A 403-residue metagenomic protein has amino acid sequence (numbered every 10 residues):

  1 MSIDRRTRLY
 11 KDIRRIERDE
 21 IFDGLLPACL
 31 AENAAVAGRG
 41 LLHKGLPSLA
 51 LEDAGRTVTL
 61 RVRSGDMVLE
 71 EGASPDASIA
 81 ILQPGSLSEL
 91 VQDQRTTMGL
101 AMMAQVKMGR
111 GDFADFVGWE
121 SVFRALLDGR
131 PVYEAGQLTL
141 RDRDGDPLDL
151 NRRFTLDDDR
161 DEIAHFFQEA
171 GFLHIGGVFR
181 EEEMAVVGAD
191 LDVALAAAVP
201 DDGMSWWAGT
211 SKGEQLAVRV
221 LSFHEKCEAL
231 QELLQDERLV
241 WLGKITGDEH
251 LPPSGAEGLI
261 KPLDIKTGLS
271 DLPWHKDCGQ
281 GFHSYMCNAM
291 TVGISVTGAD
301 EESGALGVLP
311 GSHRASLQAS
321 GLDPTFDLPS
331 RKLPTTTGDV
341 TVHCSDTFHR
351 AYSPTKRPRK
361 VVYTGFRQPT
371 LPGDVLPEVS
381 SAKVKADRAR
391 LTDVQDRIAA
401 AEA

Functional and structural regions predicted by a protein language model:
M1-D158: Feature captures hydrophobic
R61-V62, G72-A73, S284-M286, P354-R357: Short glycine/proline-enriched turns and hinge-like loops at secondary-structure junctions
R63-G65, E70, G188-D192, V308-P310: Short Gly/aromatic-enriched secondary-structure transition segments
L87, G279-Q280, D346-R350: Histidine-centered metal-chelating micro-motifs
K107-M108, H174, V342: Hydrophobic beta-strand signal
D144-Q168, G176-L272, V394: Non-heme Fe(II)-dependent double-stranded beta-helix
L150, A315-A403: Conserved double-stranded beta-helix
W241-L242, G247, P252, G268-P334 (+1 more regions): Catalytic core of non-heme Fe(II) oxygenases with the double-stranded beta-helix
